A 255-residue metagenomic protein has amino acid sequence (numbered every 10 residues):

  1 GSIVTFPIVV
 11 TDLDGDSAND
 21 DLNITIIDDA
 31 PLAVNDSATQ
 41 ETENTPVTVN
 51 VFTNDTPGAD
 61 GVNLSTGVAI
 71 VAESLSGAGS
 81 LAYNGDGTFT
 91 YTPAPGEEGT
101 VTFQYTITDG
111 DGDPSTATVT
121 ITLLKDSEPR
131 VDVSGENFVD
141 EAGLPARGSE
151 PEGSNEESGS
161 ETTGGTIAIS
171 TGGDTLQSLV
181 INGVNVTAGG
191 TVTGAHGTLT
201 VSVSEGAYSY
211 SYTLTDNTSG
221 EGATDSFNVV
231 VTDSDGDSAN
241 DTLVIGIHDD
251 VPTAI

Functional and structural regions predicted by a protein language model:
G1, F89-E98, Y210-E221: Extracellular/luminal low-complexity segments enriched in Ser/Thr/Pro
T5-F6, D14-T56, T102, T106-T166 (+3 more regions): Extracellular interdomain linkers/hinges and stalk-like, low-complexity segments in secreted or single-pass
F6, V62-N63, F89, E97 (+3 more regions): Aromatic-residue hotspot detector
P7-V9, T198-V201, V229-V230: Beta-strand-rich interaction surfaces with strong enrichment in secreted/lumenal proteins
D12, D21, N63, S74 (+6 more regions): Acidic/proline-rich low-complexity IDRs
D12-D14, E41, V71, L81 (+7 more regions): Generic marker of residues within folded, mature protein domains
T45-T92, S160-A207: Surface-exposed or secretory-pathway low-complexity segments enriched in glycine-proline and Ser/Thr/acidic residues
